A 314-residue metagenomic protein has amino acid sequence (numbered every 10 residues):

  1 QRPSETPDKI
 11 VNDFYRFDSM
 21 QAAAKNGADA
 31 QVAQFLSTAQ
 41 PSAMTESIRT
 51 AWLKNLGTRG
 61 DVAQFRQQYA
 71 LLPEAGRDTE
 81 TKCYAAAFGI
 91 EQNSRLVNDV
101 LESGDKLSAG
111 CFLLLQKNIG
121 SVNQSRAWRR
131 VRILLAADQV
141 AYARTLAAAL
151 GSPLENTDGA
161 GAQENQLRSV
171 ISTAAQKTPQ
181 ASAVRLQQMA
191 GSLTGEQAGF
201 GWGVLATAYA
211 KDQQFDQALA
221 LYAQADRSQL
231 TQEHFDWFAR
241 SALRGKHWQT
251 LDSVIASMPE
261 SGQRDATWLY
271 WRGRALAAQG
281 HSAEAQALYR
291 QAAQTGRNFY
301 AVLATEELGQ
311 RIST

Functional and structural regions predicted by a protein language model:
Q1-Q40, E46-T314: Extracytoplasmic and endomembrane cell-envelope/extracellular-matrix remodeling and assembly machinery
